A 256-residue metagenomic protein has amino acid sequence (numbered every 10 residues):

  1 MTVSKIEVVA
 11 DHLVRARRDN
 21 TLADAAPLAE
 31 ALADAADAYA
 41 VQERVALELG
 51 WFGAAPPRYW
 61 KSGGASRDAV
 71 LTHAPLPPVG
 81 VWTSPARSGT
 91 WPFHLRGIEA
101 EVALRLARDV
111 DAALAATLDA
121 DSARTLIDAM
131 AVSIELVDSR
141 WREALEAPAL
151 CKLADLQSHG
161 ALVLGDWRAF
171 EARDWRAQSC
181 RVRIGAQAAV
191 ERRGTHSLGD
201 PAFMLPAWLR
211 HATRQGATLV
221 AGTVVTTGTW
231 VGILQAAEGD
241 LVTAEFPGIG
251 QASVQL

Functional and structural regions predicted by a protein language model:
T2-D200, P206, R214, Q235-L241 (+1 more regions): Catalytic-core "active-site belt" of small-molecule-metabolizing enzymes, emphasizing His/Asp/Glu-rich regions
I184-G185, T227, P247: Short strand-turn-strand beta-turns centered on an Asx-Gly dipeptide
M204-I233: A conserved acidic, glycine/proline-rich C-terminal tail/linker
